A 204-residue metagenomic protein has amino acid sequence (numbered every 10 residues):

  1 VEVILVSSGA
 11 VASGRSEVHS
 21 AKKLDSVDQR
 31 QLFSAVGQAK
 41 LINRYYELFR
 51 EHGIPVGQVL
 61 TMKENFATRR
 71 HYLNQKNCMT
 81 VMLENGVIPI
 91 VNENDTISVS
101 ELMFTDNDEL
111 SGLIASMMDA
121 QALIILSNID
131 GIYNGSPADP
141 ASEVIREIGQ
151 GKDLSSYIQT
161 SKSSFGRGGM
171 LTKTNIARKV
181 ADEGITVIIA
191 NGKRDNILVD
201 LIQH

Functional and structural regions predicted by a protein language model:
V1-H204: C-terminal catalytic "cap/lid" subdomain
